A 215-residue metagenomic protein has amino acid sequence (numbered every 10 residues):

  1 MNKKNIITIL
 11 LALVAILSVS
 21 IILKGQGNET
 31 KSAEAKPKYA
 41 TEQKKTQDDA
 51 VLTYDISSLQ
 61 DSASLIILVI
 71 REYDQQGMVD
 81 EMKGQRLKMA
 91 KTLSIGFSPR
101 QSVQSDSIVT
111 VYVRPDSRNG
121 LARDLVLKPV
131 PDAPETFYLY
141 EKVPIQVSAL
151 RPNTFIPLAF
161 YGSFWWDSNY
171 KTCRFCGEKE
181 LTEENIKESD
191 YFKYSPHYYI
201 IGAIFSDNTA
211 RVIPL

Functional and structural regions predicted by a protein language model:
M1-S32: Bacterial Sec-dependent N-terminal signal peptides
K3, P99-S102, F164: Assembly/interface hotspot detector across virion components, adhesins/toxins, and nucleic-acid enzymes
K3-K4, A33-E34, S107, E183-E188: Polar/charged alpha-helical tracts
G27-G84: Start-of-domain marker
Q60-K142: Structured domain cores in non-transmembrane regions
R114-F205: Mature extracytoplasmic/lumenal regions of exported proteins
D207-T209: Short A/G/S/P-biased low-complexity tracts
I213-L215: Short, solvent-exposed mixed-charge patches
